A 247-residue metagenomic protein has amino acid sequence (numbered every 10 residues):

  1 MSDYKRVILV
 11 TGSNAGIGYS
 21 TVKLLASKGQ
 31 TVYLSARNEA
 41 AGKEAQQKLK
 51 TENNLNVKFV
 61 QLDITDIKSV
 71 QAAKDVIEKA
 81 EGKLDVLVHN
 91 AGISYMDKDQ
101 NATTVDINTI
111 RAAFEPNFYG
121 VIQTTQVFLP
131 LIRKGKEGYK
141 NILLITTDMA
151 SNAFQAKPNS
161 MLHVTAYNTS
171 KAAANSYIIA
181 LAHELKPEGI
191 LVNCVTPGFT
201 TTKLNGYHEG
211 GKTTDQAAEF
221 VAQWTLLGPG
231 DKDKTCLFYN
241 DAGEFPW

Functional and structural regions predicted by a protein language model:
V10-T11, H89-N90, G138-T147, L191-T196: Structural signature of the Rossmann-like NAD(P)-dependent dehydrogenase/reductase core
N14-A15: Conserved glycine-rich cofactor-binding loop
K28-E44: Conserved glycine-rich Rossmann-like NAD(P)H-binding loop of the short-chain dehydrogenase/reductase
E39, V60-A73: The beta1-alpha1 cofactor-binding region of Rossmann-like NAD(H)/NADP(H)-dependent oxidoreductases
N54-K58, V76-H89, Y95, D106: A glycine-rich helix->loop->beta "capping" turn within Rossmann-like NAD(P)(H)-dependent oxidoreductase domains
I93-S94, Q100-F114, R133-K186: Catalytic loop of short-chain dehydrogenase/reductase
P187, C194-V195, T202, Y207-W247: C-terminal helical subdomain
